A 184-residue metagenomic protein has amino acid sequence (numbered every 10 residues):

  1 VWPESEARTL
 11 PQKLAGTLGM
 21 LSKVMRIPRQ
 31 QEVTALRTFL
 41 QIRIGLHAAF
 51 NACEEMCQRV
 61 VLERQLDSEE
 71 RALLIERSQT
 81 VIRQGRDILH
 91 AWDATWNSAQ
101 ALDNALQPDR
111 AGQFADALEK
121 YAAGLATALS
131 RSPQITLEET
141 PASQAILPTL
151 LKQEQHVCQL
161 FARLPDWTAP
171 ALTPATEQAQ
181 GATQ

Functional and structural regions predicted by a protein language model:
E4-A72, L89-Q184: Long, hydrophobic alpha-helical segments that serve as membrane-spanning/inserting helices
L74-S78: Membrane-interface transmembrane-helix boundary segments in multi-pass integral membrane proteins
